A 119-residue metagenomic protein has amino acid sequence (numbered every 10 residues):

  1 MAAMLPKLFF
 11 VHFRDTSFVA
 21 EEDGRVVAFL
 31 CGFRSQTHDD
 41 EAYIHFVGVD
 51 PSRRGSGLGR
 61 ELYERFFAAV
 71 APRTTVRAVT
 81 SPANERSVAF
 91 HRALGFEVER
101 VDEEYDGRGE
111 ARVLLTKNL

Functional and structural regions predicted by a protein language model:
M1-S52, Y63-R65, A69, E104 (+1 more regions): Acetyl-CoA-dependent GNAT
R25, D50-E64, P82-A89, A93: Conserved glycine-rich acetyl-CoA-binding loop
Y43, P72-T74, G95: Short loop/turn motifs at secondary-structure junctions
S56, R60, V76, E110-L119: Accessory recognition modules or surfaces
A69-S81: Conserved GNAT acetyl-CoA-binding A-motif
R77-T80, R92, E97-L114: Conserved catalytic-core motifs of GNAT/GCN5-like acyltransferases
